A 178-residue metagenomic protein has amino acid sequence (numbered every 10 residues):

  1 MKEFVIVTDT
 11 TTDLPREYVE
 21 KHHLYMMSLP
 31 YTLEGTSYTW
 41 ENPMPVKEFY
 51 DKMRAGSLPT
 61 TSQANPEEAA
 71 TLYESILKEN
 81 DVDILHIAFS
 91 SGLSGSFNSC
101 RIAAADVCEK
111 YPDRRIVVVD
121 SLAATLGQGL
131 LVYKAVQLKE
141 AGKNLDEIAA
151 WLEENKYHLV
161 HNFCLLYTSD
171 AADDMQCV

Functional and structural regions predicted by a protein language model:
K2, H22, P112-R115: A short helix-to-beta-strand connector/capping loop
F4, D81-D83, R115: The start of beta-strands in P-loop NTPase/AAA+ ATPase cores
V5-E68: N-terminal glycine-rich anion-binding loop in soluble enzyme alpha/beta folds
T8, A88-S90, V119-D120: Short beta-strand segments
E68-F97, A104: N-terminal glycine-rich phosphate/adenylate-binding segment common to multiple enzyme folds
L93-H161: Active-site histidine-anchored catalytic micro-motif
Y167-A172: Conserved small/polar residues in nucleotide/adenosyl-binding loops
C177: Cationic, low-complexity basic patches in intrinsically disordered or flexible, solvent-exposed regions
